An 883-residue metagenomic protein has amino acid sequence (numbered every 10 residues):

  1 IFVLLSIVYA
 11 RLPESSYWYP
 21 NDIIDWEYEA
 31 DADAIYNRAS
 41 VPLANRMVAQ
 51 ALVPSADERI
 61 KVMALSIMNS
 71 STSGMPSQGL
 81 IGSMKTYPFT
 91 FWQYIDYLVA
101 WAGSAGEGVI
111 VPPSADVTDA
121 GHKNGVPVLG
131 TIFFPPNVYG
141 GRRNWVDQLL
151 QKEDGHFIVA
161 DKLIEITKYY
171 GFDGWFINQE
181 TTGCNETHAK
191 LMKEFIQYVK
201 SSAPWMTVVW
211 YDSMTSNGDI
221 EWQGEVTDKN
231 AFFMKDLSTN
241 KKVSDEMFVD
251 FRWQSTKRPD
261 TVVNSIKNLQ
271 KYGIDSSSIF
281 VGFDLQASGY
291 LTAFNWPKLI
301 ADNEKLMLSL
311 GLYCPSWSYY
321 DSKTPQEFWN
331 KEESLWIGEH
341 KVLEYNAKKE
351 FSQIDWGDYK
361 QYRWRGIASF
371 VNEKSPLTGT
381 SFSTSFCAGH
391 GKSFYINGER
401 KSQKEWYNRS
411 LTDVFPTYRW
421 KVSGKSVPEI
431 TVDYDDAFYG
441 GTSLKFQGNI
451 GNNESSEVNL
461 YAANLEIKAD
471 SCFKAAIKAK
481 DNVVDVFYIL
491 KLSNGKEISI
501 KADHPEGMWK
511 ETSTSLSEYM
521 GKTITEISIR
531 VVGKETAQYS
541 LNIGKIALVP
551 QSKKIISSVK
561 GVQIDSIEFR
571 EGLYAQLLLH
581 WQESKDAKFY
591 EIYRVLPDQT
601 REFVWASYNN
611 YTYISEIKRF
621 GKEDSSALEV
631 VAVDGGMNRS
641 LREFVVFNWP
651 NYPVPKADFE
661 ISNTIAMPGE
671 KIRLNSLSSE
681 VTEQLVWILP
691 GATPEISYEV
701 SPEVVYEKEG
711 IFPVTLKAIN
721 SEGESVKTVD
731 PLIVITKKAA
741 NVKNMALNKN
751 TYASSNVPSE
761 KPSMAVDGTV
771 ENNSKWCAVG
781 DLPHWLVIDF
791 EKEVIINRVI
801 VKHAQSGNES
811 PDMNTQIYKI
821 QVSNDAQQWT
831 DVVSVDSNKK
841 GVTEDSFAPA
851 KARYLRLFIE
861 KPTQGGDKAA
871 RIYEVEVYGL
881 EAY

Functional and structural regions predicted by a protein language model:
R11-A30, A34, I279, F283-G424: Substrate-binding cleft of secreted/luminal carbohydrate-active enzymes
A44, P54-T261, V835-D836: Chitinase-like catalytic core of GlcNAc-active glycosidases
V427-S456: Short carbohydrate-recognition loop motifs
L444, S456-Y488, T512-S515, I546 (+1 more regions): Extra-cytoplasmic beta-strand recognition segments
A463, I477, K545-P550, S755-E760 (+2 more regions): Aromatic, loop-rich ligand-recognition surfaces of beta-strand-rich domains
G495-I524, T536, W829-A848: Extracellular carbohydrate recognition and processing domains and analogous Trp-centered ligand-binding platforms
D565-R570, A575-Q576, D624-A632, L641-A739: Extracellular/lumenal mature domains of secreted and surface-exposed proteins
A575-K585: Conserved aromatic anchor
